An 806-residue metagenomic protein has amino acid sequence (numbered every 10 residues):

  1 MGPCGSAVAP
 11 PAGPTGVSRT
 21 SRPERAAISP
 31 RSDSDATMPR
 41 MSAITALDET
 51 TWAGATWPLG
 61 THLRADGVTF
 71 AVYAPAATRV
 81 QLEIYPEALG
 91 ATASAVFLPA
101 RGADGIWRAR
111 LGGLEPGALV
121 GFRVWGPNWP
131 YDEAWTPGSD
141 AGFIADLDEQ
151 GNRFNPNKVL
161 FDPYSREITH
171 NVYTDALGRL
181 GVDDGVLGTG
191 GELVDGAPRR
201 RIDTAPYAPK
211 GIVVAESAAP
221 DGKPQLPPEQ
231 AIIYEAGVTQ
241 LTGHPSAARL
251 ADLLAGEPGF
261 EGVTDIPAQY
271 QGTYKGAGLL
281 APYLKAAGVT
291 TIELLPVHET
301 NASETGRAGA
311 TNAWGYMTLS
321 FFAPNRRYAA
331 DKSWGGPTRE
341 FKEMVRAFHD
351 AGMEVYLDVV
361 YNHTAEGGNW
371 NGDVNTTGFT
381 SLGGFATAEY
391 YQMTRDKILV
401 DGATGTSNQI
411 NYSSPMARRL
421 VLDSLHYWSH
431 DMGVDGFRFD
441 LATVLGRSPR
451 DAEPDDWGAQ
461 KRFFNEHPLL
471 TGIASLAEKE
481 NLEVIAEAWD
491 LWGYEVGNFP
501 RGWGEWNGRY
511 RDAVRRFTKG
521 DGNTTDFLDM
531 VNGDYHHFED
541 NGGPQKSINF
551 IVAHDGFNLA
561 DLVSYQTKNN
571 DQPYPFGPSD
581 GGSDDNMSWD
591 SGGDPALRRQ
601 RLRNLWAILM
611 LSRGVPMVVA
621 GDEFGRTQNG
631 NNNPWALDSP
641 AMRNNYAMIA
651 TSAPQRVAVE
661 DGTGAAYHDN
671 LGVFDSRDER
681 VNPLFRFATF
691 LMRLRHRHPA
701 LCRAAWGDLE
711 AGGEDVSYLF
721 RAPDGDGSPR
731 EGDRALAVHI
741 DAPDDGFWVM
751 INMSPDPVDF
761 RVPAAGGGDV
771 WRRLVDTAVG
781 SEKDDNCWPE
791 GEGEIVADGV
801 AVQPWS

Functional and structural regions predicted by a protein language model:
G5, A12, V17, A26-S29 (+9 more regions): Carbohydrate-interacting/catalytic domains
V72, F122, A236, L284 (+10 more regions): Conserved, mostly hydrophobic/aromatic
A74-A76, G102, G113-E115, G126 (+17 more regions): Short, flexible loop/turn elements at secondary-structure junctions
I232-Y234, I292, V355-L357, F437 (+2 more regions): Hydrophobic faces of well-ordered beta-strands that scaffold small-molecule active sites in alpha/beta enzyme cores
G237-H244, A248-G433, L441-R462, P468-L469 (+2 more regions): Substrate-binding/active-site clefts of carbohydrate-active enzymes
S246-G272, E453-P454, T567-G593, S639-N644 (+1 more regions): A solvent-exposed, charged loop/short amphipathic helix patch at secondary-structure junctions
G278-A286, V345, L422-S429, L470 (+6 more regions): Non-transmembrane alpha-helical segments in soluble domains of secreted/periplasmic/extracellular proteins
G433, R450, D455-G625, N631-L637 (+5 more regions): Conserved alpha/beta catalytic core and glycan-binding cleft of carbohydrate-active enzymes
